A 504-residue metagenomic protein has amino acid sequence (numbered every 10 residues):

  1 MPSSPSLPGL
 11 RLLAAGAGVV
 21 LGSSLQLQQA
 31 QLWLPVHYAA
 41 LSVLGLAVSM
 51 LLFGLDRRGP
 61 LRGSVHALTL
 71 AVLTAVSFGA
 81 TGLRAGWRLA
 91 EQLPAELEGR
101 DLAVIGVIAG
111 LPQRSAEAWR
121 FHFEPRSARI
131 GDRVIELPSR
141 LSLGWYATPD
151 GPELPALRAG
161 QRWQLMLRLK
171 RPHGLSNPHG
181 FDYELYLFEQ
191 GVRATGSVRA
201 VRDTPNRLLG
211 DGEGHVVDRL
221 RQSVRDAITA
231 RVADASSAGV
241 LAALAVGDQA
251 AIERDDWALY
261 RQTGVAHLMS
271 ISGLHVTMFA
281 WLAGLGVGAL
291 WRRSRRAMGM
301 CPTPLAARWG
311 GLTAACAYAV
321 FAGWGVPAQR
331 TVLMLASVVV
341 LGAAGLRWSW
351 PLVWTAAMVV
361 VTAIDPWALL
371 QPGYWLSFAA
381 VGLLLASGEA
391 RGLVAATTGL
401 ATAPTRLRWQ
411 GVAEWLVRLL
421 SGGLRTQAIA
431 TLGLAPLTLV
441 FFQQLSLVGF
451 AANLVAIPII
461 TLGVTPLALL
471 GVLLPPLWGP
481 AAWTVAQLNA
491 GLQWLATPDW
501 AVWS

Functional and structural regions predicted by a protein language model:
P2-P5, P60-H267: Membrane-interface helix/helix-cap signal primarily in integral membrane proteins
P2-Q92, L97-D101, D203, V287-P302 (+1 more regions): Transmembrane helix-bundle segments that form internal channels/tunnels in multi-pass membrane proteins, characterized
A14, G22, G196, D248 (+1 more regions): Hydrophobic alpha-helical transmembrane segments in multi-pass membrane proteins
Q28, A227, R231, F321 (+4 more regions): Alpha-helical structural context
R129, R202, V246, A250-A251 (+3 more regions): Active-site/binding-pocket entry motifs
